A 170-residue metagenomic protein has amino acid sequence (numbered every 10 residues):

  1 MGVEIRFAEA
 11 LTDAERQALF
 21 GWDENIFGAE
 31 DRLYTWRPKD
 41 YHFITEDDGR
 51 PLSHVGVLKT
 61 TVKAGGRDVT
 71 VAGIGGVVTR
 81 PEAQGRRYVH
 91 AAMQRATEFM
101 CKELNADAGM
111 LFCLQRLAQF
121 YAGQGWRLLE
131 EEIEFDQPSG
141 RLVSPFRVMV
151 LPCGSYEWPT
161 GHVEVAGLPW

Functional and structural regions predicted by a protein language model:
M1-L11, G161, A166-G167: Conserved N-terminal entry element of GNAT/NAT acetyltransferase domains
F7-V78: A conserved beta-strand-loop-helix scaffold within acyl/acetyltransferase catalytic domains
R80, L114: Residue-level recognition of the GNAT/N-acetyltransferase active site
A83-R95: Conserved acetyl-CoA pyrophosphate-binding loop and the N-cap/start of the following alpha-helix in GNAT-like
A92, A96-M100, L117: Short hydrophobic clusters on alpha-helical segments that form packing/core surfaces in small helical domains
M100-C113: Conserved GNAT acetyl-CoA-binding A-motif
F112, A122, R127-L151: Conserved catalytic-core motifs of GNAT/GCN5-like acyltransferases
V143-W170: Acidic/histidine-enriched, glycine/proline-rich intrinsically disordered or flexible terminal extensions
